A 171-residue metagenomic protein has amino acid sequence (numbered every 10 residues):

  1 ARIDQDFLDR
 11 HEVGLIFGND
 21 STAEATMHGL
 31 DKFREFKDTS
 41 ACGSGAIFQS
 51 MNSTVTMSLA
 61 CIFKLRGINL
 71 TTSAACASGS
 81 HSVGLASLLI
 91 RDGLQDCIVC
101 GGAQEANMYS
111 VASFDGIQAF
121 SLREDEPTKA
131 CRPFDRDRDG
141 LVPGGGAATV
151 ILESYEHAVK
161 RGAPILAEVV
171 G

Functional and structural regions predicted by a protein language model:
A1-S73, A103-V111: Conserved beta-ketoacyl condensing-enzyme motif
Q49, C76, L141, G145: Short-chain dehydrogenase/reductase
A60-K64, L85-L94: Alpha-helix C-terminal capping segments
G79: Short conserved active-site loop signatures built around small residues
S82: Active-site histidine-anchored catalytic micro-motif
L94-D139: Acyl-CoA/ACP chain-elongation machinery
D125-G171: Condensing-enzyme catalytic core mediating Claisen C-C bond formation in acyl metabolism
